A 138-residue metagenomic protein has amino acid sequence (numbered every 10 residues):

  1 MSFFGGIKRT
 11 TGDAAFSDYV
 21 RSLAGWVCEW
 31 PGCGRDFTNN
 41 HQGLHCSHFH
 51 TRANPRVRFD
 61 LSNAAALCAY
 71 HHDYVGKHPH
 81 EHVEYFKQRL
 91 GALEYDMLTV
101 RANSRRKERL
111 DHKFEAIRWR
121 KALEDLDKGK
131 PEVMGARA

Functional and structural regions predicted by a protein language model:
M1-V27, R105-H112: Short, charged surface segments at domain edges that flank catalytic/cofactor-binding sites
G5-T10, N54-V57, H72: Short, surface-exposed loop/turn motifs that are enriched in glycine and acidic residues and include a nearby proline
G12-H45, C68: Short cysteine-rich loop/turn motifs with clustered Cys
C33-T38, A64-R89: Short Cys/His-centered divalent metal-binding micro-motifs
L44-R52, A69-D73: Histidine-centered catalytic micro-motifs
H50-N63: Short linker/helix segments within small regulatory modules
G76-A138: A detector for short metal-coordination/catalytic motifs
